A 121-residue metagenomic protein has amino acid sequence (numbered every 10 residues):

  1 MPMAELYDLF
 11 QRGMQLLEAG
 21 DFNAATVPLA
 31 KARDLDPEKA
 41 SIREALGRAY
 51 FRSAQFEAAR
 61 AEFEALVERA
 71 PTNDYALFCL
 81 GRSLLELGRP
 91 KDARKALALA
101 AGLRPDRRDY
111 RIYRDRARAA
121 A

Functional and structural regions predicted by a protein language model:
M1-D8: TPR-adjacent "capping" and linker segments in tetratricopeptide-repeat scaffold/adaptor proteins
A19-K31, S53-A65, L87-L99, A121: Structural signature of tandem alpha-helical TPR/SEL1-like repeats, specifically the intra-repeat loop/turn
A61-E86: Mid-chain, well-packed structural core segment of small domains
R82-D109, D115: TPR/TPR-like (Sel1-like) alpha-helical repeat modules
